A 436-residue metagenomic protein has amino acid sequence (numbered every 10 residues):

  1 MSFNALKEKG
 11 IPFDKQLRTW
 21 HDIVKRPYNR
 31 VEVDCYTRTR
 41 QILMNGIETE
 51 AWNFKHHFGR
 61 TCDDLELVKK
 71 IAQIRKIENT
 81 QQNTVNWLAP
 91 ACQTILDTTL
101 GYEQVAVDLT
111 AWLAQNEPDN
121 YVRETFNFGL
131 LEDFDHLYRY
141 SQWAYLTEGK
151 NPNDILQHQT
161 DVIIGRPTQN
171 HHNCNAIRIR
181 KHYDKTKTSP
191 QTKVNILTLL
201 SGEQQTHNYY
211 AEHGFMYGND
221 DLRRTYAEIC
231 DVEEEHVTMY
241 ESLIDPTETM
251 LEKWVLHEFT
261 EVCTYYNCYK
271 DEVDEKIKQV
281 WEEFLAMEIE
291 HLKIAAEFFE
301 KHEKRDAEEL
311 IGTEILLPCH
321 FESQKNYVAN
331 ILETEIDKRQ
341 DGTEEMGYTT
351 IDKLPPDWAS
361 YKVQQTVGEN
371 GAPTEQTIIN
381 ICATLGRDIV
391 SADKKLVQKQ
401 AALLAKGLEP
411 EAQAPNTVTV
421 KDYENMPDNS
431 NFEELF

Functional and structural regions predicted by a protein language model:
M1-F436: Non-heme di-metal
